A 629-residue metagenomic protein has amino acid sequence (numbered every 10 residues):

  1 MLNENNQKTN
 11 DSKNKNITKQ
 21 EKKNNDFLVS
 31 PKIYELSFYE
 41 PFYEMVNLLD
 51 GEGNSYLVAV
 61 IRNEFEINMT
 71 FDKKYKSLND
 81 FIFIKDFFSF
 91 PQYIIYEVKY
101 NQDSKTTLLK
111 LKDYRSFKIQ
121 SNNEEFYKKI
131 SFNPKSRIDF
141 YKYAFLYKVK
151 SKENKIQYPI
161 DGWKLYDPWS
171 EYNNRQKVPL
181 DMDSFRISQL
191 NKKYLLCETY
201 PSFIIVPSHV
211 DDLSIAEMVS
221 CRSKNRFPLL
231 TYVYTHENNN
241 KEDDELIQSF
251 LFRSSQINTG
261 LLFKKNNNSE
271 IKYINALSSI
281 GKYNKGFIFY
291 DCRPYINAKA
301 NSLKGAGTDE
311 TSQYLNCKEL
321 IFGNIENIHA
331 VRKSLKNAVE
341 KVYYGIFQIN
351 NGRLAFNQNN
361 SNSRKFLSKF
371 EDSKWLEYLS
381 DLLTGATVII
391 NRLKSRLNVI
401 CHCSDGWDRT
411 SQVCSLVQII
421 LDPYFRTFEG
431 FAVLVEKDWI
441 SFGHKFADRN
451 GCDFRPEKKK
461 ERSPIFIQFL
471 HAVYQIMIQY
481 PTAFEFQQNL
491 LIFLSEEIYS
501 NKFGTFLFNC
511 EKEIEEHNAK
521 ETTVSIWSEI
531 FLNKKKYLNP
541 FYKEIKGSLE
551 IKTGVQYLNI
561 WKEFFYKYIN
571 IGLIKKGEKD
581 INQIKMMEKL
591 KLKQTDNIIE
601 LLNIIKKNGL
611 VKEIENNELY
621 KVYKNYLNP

Functional and structural regions predicted by a protein language model:
M1-K15, K19, N25, N628-P629: PEST-like, low-complexity acidic/proline-rich intrinsically disordered segments, predominantly at protein N-termini
K15, K19-N63, Y75: Anionic N-terminal interaction surfaces
G51-T106: Phosphoinositide-binding peripheral membrane targeting modules
Y100-S121: Canonical pleckstrin homology
Q120-I390, R426, G430-P629: Conserved N-terminal structural segment that caps and organizes enzyme catalytic cores in eukaryotes
N391-S395: Phosphate-binding P-loop
L397-Q418, V473: A phosphate-binding catalytic loop at a beta-strand-loop-alpha-helix junction that coordinates phosphoryl groups
V413-F431: Catalytic activation segment of kinase domains across protein kinase-like and atypical kinase folds
